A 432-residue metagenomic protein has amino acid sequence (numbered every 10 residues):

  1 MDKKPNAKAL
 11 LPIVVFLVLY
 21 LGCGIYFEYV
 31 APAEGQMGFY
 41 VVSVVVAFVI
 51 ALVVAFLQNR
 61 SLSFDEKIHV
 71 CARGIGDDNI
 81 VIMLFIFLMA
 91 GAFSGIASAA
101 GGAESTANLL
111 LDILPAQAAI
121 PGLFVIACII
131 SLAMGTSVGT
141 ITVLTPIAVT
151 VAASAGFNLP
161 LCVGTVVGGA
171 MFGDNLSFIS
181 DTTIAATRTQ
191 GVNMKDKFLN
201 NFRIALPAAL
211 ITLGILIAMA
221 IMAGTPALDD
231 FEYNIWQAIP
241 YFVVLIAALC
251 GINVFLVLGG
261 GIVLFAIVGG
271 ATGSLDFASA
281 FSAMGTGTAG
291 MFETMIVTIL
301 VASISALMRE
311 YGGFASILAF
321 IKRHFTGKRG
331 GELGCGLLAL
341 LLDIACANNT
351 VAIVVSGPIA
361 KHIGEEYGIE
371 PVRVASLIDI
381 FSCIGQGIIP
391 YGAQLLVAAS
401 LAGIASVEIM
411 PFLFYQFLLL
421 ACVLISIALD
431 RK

Functional and structural regions predicted by a protein language model:
D2-P5, Y29-V45, G74-D78, L110-P115 (+4 more regions): Interfacial loop-to-helix junctions that mark the boundaries of transmembrane helices in multi-pass membrane
K4, G168-F231, W236, I388 (+1 more regions): Juxtamembrane and boundary regions of transmembrane helices in multi-pass small-molecule transporters and channels
K8-L21, G38-R60, M83-M89, L144-I147 (+5 more regions): Hydrophobic mid-bilayer segments of alpha-helices in multi-pass membrane transport proteins, especially secondary
Y40-Q58, K67-G101, Q117, P121 (+3 more regions): Core transmembrane alpha-helical segments of multi-pass membrane transporters/permeases
D77-M83, N108-I126, A152-C162, E232-I239 (+4 more regions): Membrane-interfacial loop-to-helix junctions in multi-pass transporters
M83-S94, P115-I147, I321-K361, I378: Hydrophobic alpha-helical transmembrane segments of multi-pass integral membrane proteins, predominantly secondary
I86, Q117-I130, G156-G173, G330-D343 (+3 more regions): Alpha-helical transmembrane segments of multi-pass membrane proteins
G139-V151, V167, F178-V192, S316 (+2 more regions): Re-entrant/interfacial helical elements at transmembrane boundaries that shape and gate the permeation pathway
